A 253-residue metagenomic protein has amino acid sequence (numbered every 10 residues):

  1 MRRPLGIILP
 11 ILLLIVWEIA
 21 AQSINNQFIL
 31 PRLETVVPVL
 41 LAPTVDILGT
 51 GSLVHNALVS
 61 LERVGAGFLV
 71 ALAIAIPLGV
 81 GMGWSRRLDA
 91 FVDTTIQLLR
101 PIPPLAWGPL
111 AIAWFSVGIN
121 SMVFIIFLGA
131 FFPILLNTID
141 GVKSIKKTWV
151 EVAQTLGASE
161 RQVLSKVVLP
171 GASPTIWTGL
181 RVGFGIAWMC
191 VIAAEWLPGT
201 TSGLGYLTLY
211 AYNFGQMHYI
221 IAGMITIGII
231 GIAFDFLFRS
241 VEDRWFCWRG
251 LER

Functional and structural regions predicted by a protein language model:
M1-N25: N-terminal signal-anchor transmembrane alpha helix
S23-L69: Periplasmic/extracellular loop-to-transmembrane helix junction in inner-membrane transport proteins
A66-I96: Transmembrane-helix boundary motif in ABC transporter permease subunits
R86, K143, P174, T178-R181 (+1 more regions): C-terminal transmembrane helix and the adjacent membrane-cytosol boundary/short C-terminal tail of inner/organellar
Q97-P133, D140-G141: Generic hydrophobic transmembrane alpha-helix motif, especially the helices
F124, L128, R161-A193, A222 (+2 more regions): Transmembrane alpha-helices
N137, G141-W177: Short cytoplasmic-facing helical segments at TM-TM junctions of multi-pass membrane proteins
V142, M189-T226, F246, G250-R253: Glycine-rich helix-loop "coupling/hinge" segments at transmembrane-helix boundaries in multipass transporters
